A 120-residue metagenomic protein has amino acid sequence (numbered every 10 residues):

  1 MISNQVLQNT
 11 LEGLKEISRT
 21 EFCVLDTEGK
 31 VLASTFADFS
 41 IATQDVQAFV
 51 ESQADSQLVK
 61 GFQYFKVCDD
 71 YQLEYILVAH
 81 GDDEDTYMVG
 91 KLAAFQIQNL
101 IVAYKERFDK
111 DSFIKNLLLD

Functional and structural regions predicted by a protein language model:
M1-D120: Hydrophobic, helix-rich cores of sensory/ligand-binding and other regulatory modules that couple small-molecule
